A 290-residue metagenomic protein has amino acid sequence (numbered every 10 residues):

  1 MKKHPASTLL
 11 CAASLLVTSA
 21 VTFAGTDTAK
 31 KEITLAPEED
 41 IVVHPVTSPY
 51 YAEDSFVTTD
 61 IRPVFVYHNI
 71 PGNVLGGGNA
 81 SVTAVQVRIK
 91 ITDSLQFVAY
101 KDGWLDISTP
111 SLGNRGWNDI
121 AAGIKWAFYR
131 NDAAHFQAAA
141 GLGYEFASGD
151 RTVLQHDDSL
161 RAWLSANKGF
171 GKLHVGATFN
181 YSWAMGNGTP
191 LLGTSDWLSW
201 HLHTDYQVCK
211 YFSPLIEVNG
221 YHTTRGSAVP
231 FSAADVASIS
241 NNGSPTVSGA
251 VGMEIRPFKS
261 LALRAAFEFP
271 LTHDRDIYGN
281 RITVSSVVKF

Functional and structural regions predicted by a protein language model:
M1-E38: Cleavable N-terminal export/targeting peptides
A24-F290: Transmembrane beta-barrel domains of Gram-negative outer membranes and organellar outer membranes
